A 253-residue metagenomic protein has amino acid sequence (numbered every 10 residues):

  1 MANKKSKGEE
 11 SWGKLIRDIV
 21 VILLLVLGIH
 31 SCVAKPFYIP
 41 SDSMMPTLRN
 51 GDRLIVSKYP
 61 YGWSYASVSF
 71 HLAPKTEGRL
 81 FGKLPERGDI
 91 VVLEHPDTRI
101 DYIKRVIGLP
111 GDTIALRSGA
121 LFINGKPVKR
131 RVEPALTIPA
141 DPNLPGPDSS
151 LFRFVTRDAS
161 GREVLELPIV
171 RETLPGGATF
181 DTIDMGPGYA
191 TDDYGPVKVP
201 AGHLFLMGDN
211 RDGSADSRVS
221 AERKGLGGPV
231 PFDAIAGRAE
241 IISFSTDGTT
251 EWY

Functional and structural regions predicted by a protein language model:
A2-G13, C32-V33, F37-Y38, S43-Y253: Soluble "head" domains of membrane/secretory-pathway proteins
K14-C32: Hydrophobic membrane-insertion alpha-helices, especially the h-region of bacterial N-terminal signal peptides
